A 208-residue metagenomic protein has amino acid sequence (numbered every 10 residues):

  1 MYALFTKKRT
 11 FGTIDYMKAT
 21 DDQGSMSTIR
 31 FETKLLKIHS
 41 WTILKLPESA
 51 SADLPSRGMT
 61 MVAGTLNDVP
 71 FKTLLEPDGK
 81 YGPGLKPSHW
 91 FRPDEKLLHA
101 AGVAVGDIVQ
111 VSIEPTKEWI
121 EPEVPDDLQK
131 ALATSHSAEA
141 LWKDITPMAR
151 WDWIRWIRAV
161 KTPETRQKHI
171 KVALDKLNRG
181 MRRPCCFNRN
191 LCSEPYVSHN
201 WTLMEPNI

Functional and structural regions predicted by a protein language model:
Y2, T10-Y16, D21-D22: Short, positively charged and aromatic/hydrophobic N-terminal segments
F11, E32-L35, D94, D152 (+1 more regions): Small/flexible residues
K18-P87, A101-L128, C185: Long, compositionally biased stretches
V62, K96, A140: Surface-exposed charge patches
F91: Beta-strand/loop nucleic-acid-binding surfaces
D94-A100: Short alpha-helix capping/helix-loop boundary micro-motifs
V105, Q110-I208: Alpha-helical propensity feature that highlights long, continuous alpha-helices across diverse contexts
